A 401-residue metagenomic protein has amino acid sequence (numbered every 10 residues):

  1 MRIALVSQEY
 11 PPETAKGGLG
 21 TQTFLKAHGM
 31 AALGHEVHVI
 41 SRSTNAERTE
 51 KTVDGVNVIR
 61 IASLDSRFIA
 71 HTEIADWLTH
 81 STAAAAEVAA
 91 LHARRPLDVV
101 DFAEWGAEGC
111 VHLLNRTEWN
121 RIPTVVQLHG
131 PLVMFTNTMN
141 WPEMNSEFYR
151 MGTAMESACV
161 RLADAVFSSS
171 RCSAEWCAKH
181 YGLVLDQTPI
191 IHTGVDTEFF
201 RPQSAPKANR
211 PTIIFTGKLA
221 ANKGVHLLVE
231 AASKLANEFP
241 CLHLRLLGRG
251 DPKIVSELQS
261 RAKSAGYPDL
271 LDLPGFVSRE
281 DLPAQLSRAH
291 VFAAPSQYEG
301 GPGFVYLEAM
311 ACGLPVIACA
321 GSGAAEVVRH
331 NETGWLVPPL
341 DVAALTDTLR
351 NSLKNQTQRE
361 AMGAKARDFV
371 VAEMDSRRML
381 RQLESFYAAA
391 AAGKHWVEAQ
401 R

Functional and structural regions predicted by a protein language model:
T14, F68-H71, H112-S157: Acceptor-binding helix/loop patch of EC 2.4 sugar-transfer enzymes, predominantly nucleotide-sugar-dependent
T21, P211, F215, A220-K234 (+2 more regions): A conserved mid-protein helix/loop that constitutes part of the nucleotide-sugar donor-binding site
S43, C172, G194: Carbohydrate-associated surface elements
V160, F276-V277, A284-A289: Short alpha-helical donor nucleotide-sugar binding micro-motif in glycosyltransferases
D164, S287-G301, L314: Acidic donor-binding loop of glycosyltransferase active sites
H243-E257: Glycosyltransferase donor-sugar binding loop
S256-V277: Nucleotide-activated donor-binding/catalytic signature segment of Leloir-type glycosyltransferases, i.e., the conserved
H330-N331, W335-V342, N351-T357: Conserved acidic donor-binding segment of nucleotide-sugar-dependent glycosyltransferases
